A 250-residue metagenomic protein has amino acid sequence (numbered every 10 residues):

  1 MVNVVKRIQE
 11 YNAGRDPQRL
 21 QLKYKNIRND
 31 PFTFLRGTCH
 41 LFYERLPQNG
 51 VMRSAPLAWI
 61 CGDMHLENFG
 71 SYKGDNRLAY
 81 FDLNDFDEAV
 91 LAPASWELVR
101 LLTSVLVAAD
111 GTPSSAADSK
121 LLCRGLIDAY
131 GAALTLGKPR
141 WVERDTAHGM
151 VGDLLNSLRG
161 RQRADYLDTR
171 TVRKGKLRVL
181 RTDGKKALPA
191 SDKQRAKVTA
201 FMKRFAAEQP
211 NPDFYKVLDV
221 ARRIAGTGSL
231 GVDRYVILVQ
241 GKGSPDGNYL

Functional and structural regions predicted by a protein language model:
M1-W59, G74-N84, V90-A92, L106-L250: Regulatory N- and C-terminal appendages and interdomain linkers associated with kinase/kinase-like NTP transferase
M64, F86-E88, L98: Generic detector of well-ordered alpha-helical packing
M64-S71: Hydrophobic residue at the +6 position relative to the catalytic HRD Asp in the kinase catalytic loop
N68, A89-V90: Catalytic P-loop NTPase motifs of RecA-like helicase/translocase cores
S95-S104: Catalytic or ion-translocation cores adjacent to nucleophile or general acid/base/metal-coordination motifs in diverse
